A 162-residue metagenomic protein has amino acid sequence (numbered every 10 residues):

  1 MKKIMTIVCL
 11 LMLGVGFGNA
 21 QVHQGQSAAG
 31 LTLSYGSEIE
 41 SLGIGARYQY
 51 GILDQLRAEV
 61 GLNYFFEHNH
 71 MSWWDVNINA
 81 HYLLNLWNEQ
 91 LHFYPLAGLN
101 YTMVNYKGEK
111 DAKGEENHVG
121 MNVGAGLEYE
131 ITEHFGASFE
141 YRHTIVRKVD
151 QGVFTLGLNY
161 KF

Functional and structural regions predicted by a protein language model:
M1-G25: Cleavable N-terminal export/targeting peptides
N19-A58, L62-F65, L99: Short glycine/proline- and aromatic-enriched beta-strand/turn motifs that initiate or cap beta-hairpins
G25-S27, E40-I44, S72-V76, N117-M121 (+1 more regions): Residues that define the transmembrane beta-barrel architecture of outer-membrane proteins
T32-L33, Y64-E67, G108-K113, R142-T144: Extracellular loop and loop/strand-boundary signature of outer-membrane beta-barrel proteins
S37-E40, N69-H70, W87, V146-V149: Short glycine/serine/proline-enriched coil/turn segments at secondary-structure junctions
Q49-E109, H118, Y129-E133, Y160-F162: Gram-negative (and chloroplast) outer-membrane scaffold detector with strong preference for beta-barrel transmembrane
F65-F66, E130-F162: Predominantly the C-terminal beta-signal and adjacent terminal strand-loop region of outer-membrane beta-barrel
